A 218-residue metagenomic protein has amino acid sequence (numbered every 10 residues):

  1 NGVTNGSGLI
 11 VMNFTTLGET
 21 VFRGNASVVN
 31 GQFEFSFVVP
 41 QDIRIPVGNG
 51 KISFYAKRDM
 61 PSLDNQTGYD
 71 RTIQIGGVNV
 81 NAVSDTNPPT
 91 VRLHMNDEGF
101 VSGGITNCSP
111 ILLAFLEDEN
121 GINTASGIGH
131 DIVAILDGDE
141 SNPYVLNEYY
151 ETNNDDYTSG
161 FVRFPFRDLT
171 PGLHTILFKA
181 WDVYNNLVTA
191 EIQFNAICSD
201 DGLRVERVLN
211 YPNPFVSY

Functional and structural regions predicted by a protein language model:
G2-G77, H94-G99, L113-C198: Long, low-complexity serine/threonine/glycine- and acidic-rich segments characteristic of extracellular
P40, P89, P110, P212-P214: Proline-rich low-complexity regions
G76-L93, I197-R204: Proline/serine/threonine-rich low-complexity linkers at boundaries of modular beta-sandwich domains
T86, E140, L209-Y211: Compositionally biased, intrinsically disordered/low-complexity regions enriched for serine, proline and threonine
H94-D97, D200-Y218: Surface-exposed, proline-anchored Ser/Thr-rich loop/turn motifs
E98-S109: Predominantly extracytoplasmic/ectodomain segments of secreted and cell-surface proteins
C108-L112, S217-Y218: Structural beta-strand segments of beta-rich domains
